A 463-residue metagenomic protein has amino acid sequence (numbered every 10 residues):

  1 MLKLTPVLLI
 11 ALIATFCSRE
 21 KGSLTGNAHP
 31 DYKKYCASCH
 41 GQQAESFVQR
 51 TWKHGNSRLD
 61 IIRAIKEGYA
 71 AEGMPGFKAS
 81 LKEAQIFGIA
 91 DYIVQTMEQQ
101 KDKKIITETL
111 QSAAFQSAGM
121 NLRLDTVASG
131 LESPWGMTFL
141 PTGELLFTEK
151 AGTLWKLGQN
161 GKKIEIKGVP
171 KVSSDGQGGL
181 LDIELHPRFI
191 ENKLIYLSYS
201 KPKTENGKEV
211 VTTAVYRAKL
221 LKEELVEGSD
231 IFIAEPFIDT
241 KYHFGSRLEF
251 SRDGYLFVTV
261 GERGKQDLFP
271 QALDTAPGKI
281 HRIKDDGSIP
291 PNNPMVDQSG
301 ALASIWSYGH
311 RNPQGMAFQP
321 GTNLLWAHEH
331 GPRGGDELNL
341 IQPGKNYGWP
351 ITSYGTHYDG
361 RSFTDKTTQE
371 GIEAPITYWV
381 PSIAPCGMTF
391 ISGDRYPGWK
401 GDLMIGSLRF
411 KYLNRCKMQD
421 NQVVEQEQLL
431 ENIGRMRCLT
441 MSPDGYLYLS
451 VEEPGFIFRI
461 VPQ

Functional and structural regions predicted by a protein language model:
T15-F16: C-terminal motif of bacterial Sec signal peptides marking the signal peptidase cleavage site
G22-Q42, L59-E67, A128: Sequence/structural segment immediately N-terminal to covalent heme-attachment motifs in c-type and related
Y32-S38, Q43, G73, Q85 (+4 more regions): Short pre-active-site segment immediately N-terminal to redox-active cysteine/selenocysteine motifs in thiol-based
S38, S46-Q99, G179-L180: Extracytoplasmic electron-transfer domains, predominantly the class I c-type cytochrome c fold
I86-G88, I93-T259, R263-Q266, G315-F318 (+3 more regions): Acidic, Gly/Ser/Thr-rich repeat motifs that build Ca2+-stabilized beta-propeller blades
I164-G178, G228-F244, D285-W306, P350-W379: Surface-exposed loop and turn segments in beta-propeller and other repeat-based domains that flank or scaffold
T212-E223, L273-D286, I341-Q342: Beta-propeller blade signature
H310, V423-P443: Conserved blade-ending motifs and adjacent loop-strand segments that build the rim/top face of beta-propeller domains
